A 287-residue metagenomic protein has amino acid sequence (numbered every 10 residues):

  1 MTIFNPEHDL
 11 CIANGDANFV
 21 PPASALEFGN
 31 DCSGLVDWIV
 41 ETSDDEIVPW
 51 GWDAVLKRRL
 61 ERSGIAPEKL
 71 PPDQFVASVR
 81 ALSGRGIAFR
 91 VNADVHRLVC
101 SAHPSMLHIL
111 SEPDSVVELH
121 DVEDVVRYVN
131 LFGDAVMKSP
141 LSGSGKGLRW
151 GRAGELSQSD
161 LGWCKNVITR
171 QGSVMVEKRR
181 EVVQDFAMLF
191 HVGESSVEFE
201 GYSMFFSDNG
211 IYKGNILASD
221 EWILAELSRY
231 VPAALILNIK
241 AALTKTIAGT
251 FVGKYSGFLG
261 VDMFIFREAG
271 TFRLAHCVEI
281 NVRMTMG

Functional and structural regions predicted by a protein language model:
I3-H8, W50-V55, R179: Structural motif
I12-A13, A25-N130, S142-G143: Conserved N-proximal alpha/beta basic substrate-recognition cap immediately N-terminal to, or forming the N-lobe
S115, A135-D160, F186-A187, G210-L227: Glycine-rich phosphate-binding loop of ATP-grasp-fold ATP-dependent ligases
L119, V129-W150, I168-V182, E279: ATP-grasp fold ATP-binding core
G133, Q158-G214, F264-C277: Phosphate-binding site of ATP-dependent enzymes
R170-S173, Y212-R273: A long amphipathic alpha-helix within ATP-dependent nucleotide-binding catalytic cores
R283-G287: Active-site "cap" helix and flanking loop/linker of ATP-utilizing ligase/carboxylase catalytic domains
